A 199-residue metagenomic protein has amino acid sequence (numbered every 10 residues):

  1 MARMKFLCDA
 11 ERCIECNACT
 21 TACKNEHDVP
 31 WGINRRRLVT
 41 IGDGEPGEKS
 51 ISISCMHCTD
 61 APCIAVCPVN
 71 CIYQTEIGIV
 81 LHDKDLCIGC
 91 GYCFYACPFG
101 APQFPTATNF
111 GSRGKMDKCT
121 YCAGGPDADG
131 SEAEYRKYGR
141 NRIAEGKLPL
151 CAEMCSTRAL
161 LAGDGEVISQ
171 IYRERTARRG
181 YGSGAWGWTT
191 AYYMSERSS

Functional and structural regions predicted by a protein language model:
M1-S199: Non-ligating segments of multi-cofactor redox enzymes
